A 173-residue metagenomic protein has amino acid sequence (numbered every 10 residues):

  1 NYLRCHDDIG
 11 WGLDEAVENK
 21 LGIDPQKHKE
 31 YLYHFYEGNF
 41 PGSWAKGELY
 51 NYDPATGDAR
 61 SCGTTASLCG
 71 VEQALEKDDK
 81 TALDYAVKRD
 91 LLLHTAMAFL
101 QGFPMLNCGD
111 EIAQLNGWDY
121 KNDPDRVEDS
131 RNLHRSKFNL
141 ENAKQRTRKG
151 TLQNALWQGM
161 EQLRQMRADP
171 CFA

Functional and structural regions predicted by a protein language model:
N1-A173: Active-site and adjacent substrate-binding regions of carbohydrate-active enzymes
